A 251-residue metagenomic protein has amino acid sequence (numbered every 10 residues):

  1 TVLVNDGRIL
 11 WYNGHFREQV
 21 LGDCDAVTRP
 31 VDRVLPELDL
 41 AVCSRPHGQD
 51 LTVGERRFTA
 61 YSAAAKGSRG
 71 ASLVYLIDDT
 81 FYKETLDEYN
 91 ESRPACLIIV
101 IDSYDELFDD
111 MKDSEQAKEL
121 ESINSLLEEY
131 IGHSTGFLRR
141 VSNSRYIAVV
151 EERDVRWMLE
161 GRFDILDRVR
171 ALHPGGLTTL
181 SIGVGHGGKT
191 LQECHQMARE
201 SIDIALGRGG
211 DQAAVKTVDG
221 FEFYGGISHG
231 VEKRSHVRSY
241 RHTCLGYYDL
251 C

Functional and structural regions predicted by a protein language model:
T1-P46, Q116: PAS-family sensory domains
V2-V4, I98, V215: Core hydrophobic beta-sheet residues of small sensory/regulatory alpha/beta domains, primarily PAS-family
G14, E18-L21, D87-I98, D102-E128 (+2 more regions): Conserved long alpha-helical elements within nucleotide-processing catalytic cores of c-di-GMP signaling and class III
P36-E84, T178-G183: PAS-family sensory/regulatory modules and their coupling/dimerization elements
K66-S114, G207, D219-R234, R238: Sensory coupling linkers of modular signal transduction proteins
D87-Y89, L159, F163-L166, G187-G210 (+1 more regions): Catalytic-core segments of nucleotide cyclases and related cyclic-nucleotide turnover enzymes
N124-T135, D154-T178, H195-I204: Alpha-helical scaffold within the catalytic cores of cyclic-nucleotide enzymes
F137-V149, L172-E200, D211-D219: A short glycine-enriched loop-to-beta-strand structural element that forms part of the catalytic core of nucleotide
